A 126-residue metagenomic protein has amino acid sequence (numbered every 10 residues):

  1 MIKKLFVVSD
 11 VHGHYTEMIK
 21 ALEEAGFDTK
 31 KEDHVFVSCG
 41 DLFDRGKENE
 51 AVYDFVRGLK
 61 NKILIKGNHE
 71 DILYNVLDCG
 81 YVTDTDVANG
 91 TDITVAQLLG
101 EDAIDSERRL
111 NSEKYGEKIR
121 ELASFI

Functional and structural regions predicted by a protein language model:
M1-Y53: N-terminal active-site segment of His-dependent metallophosphoesterases
N49-I126: Active-site neighborhood of divalent metal-dependent phosphoester bond hydrolases
